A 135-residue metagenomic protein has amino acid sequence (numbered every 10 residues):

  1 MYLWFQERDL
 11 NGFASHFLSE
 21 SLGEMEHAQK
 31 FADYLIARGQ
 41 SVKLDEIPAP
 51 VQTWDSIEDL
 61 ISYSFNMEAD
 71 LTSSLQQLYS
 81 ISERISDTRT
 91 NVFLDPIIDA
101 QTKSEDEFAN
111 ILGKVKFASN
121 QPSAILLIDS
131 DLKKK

Functional and structural regions predicted by a protein language model:
M1-K135: Iron-associated oxidoreductase/ferritin-like identity signal
